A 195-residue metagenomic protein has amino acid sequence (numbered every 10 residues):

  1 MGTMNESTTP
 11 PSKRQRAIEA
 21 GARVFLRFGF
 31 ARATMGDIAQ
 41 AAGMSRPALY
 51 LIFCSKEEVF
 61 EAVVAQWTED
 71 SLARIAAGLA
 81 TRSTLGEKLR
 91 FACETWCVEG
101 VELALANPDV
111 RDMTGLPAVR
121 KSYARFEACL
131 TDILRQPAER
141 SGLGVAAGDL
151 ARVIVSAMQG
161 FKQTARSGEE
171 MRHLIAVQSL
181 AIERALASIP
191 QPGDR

Functional and structural regions predicted by a protein language model:
M1-M4, A128-G144, R152-V153, A157 (+1 more regions): C-terminal peripheral helix-coil segments that are non-catalytic and often amphipathic
N5, R16, A20, V24-E58: Helix-turn-helix
K13-G21, I38, V59, V63-W67 (+2 more regions): Generic hydrophobic, amphipathic alpha-helix propensity
A20, V24, T95, E99 (+1 more regions): Amphipathic alpha-helical interface segments
R27-A31, R82, L103, S141: Short coil/turn segments at alpha/beta junctions that flank glycine-rich nucleotide-binding fingerprints
A62, A73-V101, A151-I154: Hydrophobic alpha-helical connector segments
E69-L72, F91, G115-R140, G148-R152: Amphipathic alpha-helical packing segments from all-alpha helical-bundle domains
E87-A118, Q163: Amphipathic alpha-helical segments used for helix-helix packing
